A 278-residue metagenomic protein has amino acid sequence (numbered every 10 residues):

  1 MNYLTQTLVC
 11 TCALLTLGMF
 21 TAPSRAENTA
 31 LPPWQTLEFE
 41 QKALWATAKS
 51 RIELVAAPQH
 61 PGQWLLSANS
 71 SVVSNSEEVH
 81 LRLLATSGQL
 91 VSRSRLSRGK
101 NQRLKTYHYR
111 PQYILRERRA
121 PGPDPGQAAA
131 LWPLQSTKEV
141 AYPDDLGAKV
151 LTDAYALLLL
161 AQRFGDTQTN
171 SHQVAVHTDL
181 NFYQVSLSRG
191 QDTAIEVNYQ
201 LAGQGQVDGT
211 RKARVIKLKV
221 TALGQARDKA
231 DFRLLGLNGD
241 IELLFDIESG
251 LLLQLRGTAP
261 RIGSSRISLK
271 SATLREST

Functional and structural regions predicted by a protein language model:
M1-T11: Bacterial N-terminal signal peptides that target proteins for export
V9-M19: Bacterial N-terminal signal peptides
F20-T21, L31, A56, L131 (+1 more regions): Selective for proline/serine-rich intrinsically disordered segments in cytosolic/nuclear regulatory regions
A22-A26: Sec/Tat signal peptide C-region and signal peptidase I cleavage site
E27-Y113, D166-T278: Acidic, serine/threonine-rich low-complexity disordered tracts
Q89-D145: Hydrophobic alpha-helical segments and helix pairs
T137-F182: Extracytoplasmic beta-rich ectodomain segments of secreted or membrane-anchored proteins
